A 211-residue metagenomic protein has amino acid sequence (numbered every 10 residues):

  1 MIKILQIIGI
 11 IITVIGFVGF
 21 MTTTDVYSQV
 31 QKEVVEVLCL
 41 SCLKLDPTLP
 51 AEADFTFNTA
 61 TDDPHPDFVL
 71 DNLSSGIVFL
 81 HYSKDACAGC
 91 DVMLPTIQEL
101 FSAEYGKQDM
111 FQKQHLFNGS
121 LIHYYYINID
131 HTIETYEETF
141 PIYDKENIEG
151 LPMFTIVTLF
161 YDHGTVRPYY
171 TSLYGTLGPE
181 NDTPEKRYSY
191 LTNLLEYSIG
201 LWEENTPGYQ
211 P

Functional and structural regions predicted by a protein language model:
M1-I4: Positively charged n-region of N-terminal signal peptides that target proteins for export
G9-T13, T22-S75, E185-P211: N-terminal leader/targeting and pre-domain segments
F55-D63, H81-K84, G106-Y136: Thiol-based oxidoreductase modules, predominantly thioredoxin-like and allied folds used for disulfide exchange
D67-V69, G89-H115: Typically the conserved alpha-helix immediately C-terminal to a functionally engaged Cys/Sec in thioredoxin-like
F68-A88: Short active-site neighborhood of thiol/selenol oxidoreductases, capturing the structured segment around
S74-F79, N118-Y124, E149-P152, W202: Loop/turn elements at helix/coil->beta-strand transitions in domains of secreted/extracellular proteins
K84-G89, I129-E134, F160-H163, T176-P179: Solvent-exposed loop/turn segments at secondary-structure junctions within structured extracellular/periplasmic domains
D144-P211: Non-catalytic, surface beta->alpha helical segment in thiol-disulfide oxidoreductase systems
